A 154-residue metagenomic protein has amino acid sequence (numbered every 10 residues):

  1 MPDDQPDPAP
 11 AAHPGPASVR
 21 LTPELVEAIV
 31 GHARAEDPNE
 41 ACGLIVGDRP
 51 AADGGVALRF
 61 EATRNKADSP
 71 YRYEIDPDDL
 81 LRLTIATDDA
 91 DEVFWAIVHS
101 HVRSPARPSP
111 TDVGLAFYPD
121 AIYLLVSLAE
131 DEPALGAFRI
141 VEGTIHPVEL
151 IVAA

Functional and structural regions predicted by a protein language model:
M1-F94, R103-A154: Conserved beta-strand-loop surface patch within small alpha/beta domains used for substrate/adaptor or ligand engagement
S100: Short, well-ordered beta-to-alpha junction loops that form the rim of enzyme active sites and present histidine/acidic
